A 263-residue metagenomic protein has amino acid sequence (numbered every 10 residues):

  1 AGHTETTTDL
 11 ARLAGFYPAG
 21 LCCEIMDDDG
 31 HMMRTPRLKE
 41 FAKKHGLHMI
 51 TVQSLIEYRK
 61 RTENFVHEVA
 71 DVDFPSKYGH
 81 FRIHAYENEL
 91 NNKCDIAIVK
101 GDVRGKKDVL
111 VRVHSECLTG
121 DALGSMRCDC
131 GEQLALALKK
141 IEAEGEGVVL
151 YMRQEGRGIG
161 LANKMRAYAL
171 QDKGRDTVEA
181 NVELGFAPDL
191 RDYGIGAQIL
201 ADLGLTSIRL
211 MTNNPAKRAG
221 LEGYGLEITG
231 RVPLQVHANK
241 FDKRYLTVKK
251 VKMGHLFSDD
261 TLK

Functional and structural regions predicted by a protein language model:
A1-K263: Catalytic domains of riboflavin
